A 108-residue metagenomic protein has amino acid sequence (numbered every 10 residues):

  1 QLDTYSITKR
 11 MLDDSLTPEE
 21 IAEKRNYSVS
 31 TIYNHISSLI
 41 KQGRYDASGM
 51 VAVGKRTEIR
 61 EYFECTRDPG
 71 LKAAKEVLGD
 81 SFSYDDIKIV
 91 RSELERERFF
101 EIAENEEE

Functional and structural regions predicted by a protein language model:
Q1-E108: Accessory DNA-binding and partner-docking regions appended to nucleic-acid-acting proteins, especially the terminal
